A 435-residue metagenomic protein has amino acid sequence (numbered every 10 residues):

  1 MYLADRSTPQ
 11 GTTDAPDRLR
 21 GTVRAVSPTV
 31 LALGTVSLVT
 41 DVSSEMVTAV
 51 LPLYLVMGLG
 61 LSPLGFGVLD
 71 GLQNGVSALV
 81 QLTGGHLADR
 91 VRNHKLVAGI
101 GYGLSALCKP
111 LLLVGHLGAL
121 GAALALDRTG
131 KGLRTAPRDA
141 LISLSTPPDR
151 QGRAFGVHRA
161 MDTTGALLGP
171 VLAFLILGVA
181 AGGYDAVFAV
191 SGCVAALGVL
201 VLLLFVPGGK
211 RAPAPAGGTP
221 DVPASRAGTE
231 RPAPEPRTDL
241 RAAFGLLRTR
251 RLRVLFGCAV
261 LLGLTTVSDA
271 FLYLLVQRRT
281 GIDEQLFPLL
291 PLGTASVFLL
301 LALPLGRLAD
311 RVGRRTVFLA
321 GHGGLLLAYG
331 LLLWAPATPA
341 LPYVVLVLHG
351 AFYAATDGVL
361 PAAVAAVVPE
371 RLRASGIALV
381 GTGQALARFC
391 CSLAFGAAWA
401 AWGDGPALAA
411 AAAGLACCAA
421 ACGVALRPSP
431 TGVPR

Functional and structural regions predicted by a protein language model:
Y2-S27, G208-C258: Juxtamembrane intracellular "pre-TM" segments in multi-pass secondary transporters
L19-N74, R253-L290: Helix-loop boundary and gating motifs at the non-cytosolic
L53-G58, L168-A186, C390-P406: Transmembrane alpha-helix termini and helix-breaking/packing motifs in multi-pass membrane transporters
V80-R92, L177, L301-R314, W399-A400: Helix-to-loop junctions at the C-terminal end of transmembrane segments in multipass secondary transporters
L96-P110, G192, T316-L331, A412: Structural signature of the two symmetry-related core transmembrane helices
L111-L124, L333-V345: Helix-loop junctions at membrane interfaces in 12-TM secondary transporters
A123-T164: Cytoplasmic helix-loop-helix junction between adjacent transmembrane helices in 12-TM secondary transporters
F174, G192-P220, A421-L426: C-terminal membrane-cytosol helix-exit motif in multi-pass small-molecule transporters
